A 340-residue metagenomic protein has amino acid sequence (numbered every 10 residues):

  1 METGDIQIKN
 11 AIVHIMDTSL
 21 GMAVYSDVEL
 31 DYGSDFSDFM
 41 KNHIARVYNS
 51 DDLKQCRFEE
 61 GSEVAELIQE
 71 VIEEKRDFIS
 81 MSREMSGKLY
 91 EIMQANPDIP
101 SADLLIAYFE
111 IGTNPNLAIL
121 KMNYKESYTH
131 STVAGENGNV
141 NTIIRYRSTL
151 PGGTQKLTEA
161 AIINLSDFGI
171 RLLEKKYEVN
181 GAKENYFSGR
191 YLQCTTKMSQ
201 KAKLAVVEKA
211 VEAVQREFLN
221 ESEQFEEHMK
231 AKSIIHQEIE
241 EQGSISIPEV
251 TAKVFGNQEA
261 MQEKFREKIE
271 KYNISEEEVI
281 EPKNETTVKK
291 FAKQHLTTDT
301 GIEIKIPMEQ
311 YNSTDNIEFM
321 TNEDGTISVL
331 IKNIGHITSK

Functional and structural regions predicted by a protein language model:
M1, I106, I327-I331: Short low-polarity hydrophobic stretches
E2-V288: Long, hydrophobic alpha/beta structural blocks
V250-K340: C-terminal structured domains
